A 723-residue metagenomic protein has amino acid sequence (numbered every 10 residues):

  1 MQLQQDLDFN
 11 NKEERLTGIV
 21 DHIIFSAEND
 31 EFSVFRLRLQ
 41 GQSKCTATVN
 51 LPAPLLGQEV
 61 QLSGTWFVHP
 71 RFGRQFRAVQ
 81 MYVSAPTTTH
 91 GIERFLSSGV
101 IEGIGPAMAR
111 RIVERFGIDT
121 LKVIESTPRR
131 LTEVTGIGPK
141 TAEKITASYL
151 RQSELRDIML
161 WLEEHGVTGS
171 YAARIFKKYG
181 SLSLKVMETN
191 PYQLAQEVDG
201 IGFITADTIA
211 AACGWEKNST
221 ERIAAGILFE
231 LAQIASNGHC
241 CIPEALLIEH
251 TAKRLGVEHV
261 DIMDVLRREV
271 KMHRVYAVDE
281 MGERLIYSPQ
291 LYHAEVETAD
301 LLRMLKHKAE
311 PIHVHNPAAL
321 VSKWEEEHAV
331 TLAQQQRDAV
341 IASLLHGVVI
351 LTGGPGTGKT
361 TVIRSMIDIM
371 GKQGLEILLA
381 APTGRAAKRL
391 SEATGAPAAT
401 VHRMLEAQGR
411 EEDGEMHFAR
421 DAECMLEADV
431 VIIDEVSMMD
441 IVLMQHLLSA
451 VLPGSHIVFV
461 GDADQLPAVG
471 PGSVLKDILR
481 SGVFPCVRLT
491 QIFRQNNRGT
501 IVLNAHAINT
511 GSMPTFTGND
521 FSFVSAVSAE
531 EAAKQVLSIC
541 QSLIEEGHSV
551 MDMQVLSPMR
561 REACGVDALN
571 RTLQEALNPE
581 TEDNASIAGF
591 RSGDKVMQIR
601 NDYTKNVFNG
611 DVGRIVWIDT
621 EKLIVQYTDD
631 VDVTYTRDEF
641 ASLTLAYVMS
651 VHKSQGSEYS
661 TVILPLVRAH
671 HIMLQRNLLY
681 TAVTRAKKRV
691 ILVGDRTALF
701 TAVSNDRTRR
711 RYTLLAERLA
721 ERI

Functional and structural regions predicted by a protein language model:
M1-H315: Accessory, non-ATPase domains that flank or precede helicase/AAA+ motor cores in DNA-metabolism machines
G57-E59, G593, G610: Loop/turn positions that initiate beta-strands
V100, E133, G353, A381 (+1 more regions): The Walker A (P-loop) glycine that initiates the GxxxxGKT/S ATP-binding motif of P-loop NTPases
A277-G354, T361: Pre-Walker A segment
S365, I369-L375, A381-K388, A393 (+9 more regions): Conserved helicase motor core of SF1/SF2 NTP-dependent helicases
A463-K605, V616: Conserved helicase motor core of P-loop NTPases
Q598, D611-I723: C-terminal accessory regions
